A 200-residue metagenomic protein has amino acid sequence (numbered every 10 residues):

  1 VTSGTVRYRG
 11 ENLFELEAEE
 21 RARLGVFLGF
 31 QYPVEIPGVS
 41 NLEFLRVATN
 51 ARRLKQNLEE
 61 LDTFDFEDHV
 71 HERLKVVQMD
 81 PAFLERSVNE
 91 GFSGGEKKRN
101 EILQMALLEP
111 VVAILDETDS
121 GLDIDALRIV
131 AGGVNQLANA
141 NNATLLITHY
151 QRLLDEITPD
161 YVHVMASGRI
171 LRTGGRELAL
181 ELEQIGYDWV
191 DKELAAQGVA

Functional and structural regions predicted by a protein language model:
T5-R21, N89: ABC ATPase NBD Q-loop/coupling interface
F30-I36, H149-Y150: Catalytic "switch" loops of ABC-type ATPases
V34-V111: ABC-family P-loop ATPase nucleotide-binding domains
E117-T118, D125: Walker B catalytic motif
L127-A140: Helical segment within the ABC ATPase nucleotide-binding domain
N141-H149: Conserved H-loop
Y150-I157: Conserved H-loop
M165, R169-K192: Conserved beta-strand-loop-alpha-helix hinge in the C-terminal portion of ABC ATPase nucleotide-binding domains
